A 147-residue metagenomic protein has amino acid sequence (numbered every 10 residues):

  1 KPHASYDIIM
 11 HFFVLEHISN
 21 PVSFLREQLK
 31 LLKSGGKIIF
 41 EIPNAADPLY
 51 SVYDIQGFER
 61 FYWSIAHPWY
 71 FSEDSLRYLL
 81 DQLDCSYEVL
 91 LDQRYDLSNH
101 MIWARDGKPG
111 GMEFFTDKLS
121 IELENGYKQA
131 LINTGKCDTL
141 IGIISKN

Functional and structural regions predicted by a protein language model:
K1, F58-E59, L131-I132: Short, flexible, glycine/charge-rich loop motifs used to bind or transfer phosphoryl groups or to couple energy/partner
K1-I55, W69-Q82, T139-K146: Conserved SAM-binding loop
V14, N44-D47, F61-Y62, F114-E122: Short linear motifs at secondary-structure transitions and domain/linker junctions
A46, E59, S75, R94-L97: Residue-level detector of flexible, active-site-proximal loop/helix-junction positions within diverse enzyme catalytic
S51, W63-I65, N99: Generic structural "secondary-structure junction" signal
D54-W63, W103-G111: Short glycine/proline- and charge-enriched loop/turn segments that cap or connect secondary-structure elements
G57-S64, Y70, Q82, E88-Q93: Soluble, non-transmembrane catalytic domains of enzymes that act on hydrophobic metabolites at membranes
V89-N147: A C-terminal cap/extension of S-adenosyl-L-methionine-dependent methyltransferases that defines the acceptor-substrate
